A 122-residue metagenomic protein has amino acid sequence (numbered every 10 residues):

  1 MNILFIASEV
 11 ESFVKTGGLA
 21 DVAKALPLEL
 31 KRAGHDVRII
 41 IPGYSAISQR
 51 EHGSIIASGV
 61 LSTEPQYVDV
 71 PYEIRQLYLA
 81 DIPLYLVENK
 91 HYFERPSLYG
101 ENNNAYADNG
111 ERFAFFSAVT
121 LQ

Functional and structural regions predicted by a protein language model:
M1-Q76: N-terminal subdomain of nucleotide-sugar transferases
G43-Q122: A conserved catalytic-core segment of Leloir-type glycosyltransferases
